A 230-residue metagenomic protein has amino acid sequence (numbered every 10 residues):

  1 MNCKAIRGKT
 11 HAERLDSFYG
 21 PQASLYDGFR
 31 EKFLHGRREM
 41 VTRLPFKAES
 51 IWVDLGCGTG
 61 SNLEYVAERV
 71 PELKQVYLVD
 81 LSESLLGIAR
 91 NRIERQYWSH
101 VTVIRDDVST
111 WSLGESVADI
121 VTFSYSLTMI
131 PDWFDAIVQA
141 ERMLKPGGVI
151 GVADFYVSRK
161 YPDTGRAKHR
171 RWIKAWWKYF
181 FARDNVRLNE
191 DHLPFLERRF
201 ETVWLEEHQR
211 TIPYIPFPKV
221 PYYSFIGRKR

Functional and structural regions predicted by a protein language model:
M1-K47, S61-Y65, I88, R166 (+1 more regions): Conserved class I S-adenosyl-L-methionine
I6, E13, F29, A153-F217: C-terminal alpha-helical "lid/dimerization" subdomain adjacent to the S-adenosyl-L-methionine
V53, T59-T110: Class I SAM-dependent methyltransferase SAM/SAH-binding core
P71, I130-P131, L144-K145: Helix-to-beta-strand junctions that scaffold the AdoMet/dcAdoMet cofactor pocket in Class I SAM-dependent enzymes
S109-V121: A short acidic, Gly/Pro-enriched loop at the edge of an enzyme's catalytic core that lines a small-molecule cofactor
D119-D132: A short SAM/SAH-binding and catalytic strip from SAM-dependent methyltransferases
F134-P146: A short glycine-rich, Lys/Arg-flanked "PGG" loop and its adjoining helix->strand segment in the class I
Y223-R230: C-terminal lobe and adjacent flexible extensions of AdoMet/dcAdoMet transferase-like proteins
